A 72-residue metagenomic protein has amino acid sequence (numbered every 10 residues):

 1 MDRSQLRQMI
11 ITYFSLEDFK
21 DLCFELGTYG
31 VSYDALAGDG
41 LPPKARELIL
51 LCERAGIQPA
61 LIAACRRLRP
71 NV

Functional and structural regions predicted by a protein language model:
M1-V72: Basic helix-extension-helix modules of the SAP/HeH family
